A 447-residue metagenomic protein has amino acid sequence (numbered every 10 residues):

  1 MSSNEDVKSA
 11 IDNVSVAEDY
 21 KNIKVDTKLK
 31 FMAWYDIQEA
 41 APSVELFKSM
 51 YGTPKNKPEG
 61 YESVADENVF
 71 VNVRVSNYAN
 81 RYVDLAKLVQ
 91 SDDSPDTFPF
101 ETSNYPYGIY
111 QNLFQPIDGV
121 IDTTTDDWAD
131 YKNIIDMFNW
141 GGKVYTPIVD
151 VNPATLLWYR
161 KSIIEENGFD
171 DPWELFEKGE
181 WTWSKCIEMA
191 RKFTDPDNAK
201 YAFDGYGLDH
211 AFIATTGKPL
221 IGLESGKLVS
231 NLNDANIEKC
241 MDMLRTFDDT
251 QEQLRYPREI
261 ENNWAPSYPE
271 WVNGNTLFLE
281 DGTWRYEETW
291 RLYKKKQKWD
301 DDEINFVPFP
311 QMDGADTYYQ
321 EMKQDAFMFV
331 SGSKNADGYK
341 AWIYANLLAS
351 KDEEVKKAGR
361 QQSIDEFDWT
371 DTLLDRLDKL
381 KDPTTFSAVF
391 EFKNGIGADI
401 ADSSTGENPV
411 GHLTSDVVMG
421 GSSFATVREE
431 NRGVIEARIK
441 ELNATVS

Functional and structural regions predicted by a protein language model:
M1-Y107, D352-A358, D402, V410 (+1 more regions): Conserved N-terminal structural module of periplasmic/extracytoplasmic solute-binding proteins
N4-I23, F100-A154: Hinge/lid segment of periplasmic solute-binding proteins
R74-D84, G179-K185, P257-V272: Short helix-initiation/N-cap motifs at beta->coil->alpha
F98, W140-V151, T155-L157, E165 (+1 more regions): Extracytoplasmic/periplasmic solute-binding protein
P116-D130, L175-K178, P219-C240, T246 (+2 more regions): Short, solvent-exposed loop/beta-turn-alpha elements that line the ligand-binding surface or hinge of extracytoplasmic
I187-A190, S225-N263: Glycine-centered hinge/linker elements that transmit conformational signals in sensory and ligand-binding systems
K294-D365: Extracytoplasmic/periplasmic substrate-recognition and gating elements
E321, E353-V418, A444: Long, aromatic- and glycine/proline-rich binding clefts that accommodate carbohydrate-like moieties
